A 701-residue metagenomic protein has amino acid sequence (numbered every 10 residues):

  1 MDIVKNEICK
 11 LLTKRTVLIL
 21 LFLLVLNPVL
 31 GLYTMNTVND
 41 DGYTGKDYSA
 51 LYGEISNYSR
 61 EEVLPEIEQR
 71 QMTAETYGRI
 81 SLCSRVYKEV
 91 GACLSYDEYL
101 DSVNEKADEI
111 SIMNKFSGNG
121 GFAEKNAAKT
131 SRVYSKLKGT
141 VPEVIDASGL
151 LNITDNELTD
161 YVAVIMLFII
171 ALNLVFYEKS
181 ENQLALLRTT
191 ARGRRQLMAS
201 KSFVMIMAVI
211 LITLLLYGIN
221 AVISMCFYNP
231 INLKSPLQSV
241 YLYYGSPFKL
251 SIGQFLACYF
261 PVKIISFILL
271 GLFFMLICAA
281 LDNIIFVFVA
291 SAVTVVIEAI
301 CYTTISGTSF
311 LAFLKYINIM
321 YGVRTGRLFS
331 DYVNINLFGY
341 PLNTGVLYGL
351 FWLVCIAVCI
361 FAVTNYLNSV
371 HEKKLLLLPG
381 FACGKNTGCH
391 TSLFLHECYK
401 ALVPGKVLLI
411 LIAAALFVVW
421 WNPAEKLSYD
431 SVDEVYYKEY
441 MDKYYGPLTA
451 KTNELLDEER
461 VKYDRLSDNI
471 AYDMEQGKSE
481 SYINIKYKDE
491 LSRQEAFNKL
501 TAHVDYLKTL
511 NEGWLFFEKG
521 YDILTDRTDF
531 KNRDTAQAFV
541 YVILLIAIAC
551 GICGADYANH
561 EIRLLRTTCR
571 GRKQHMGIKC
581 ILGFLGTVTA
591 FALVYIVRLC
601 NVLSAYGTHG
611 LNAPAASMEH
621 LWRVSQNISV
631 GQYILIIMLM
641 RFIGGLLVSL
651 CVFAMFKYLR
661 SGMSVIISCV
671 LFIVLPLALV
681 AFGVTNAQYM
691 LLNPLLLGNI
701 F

Functional and structural regions predicted by a protein language model:
M1-L12, L187, H390-L402: A short amphipathic helical element positioned immediately N-terminal to and/or at the very start of a transmembrane
I8-L23, I284-F286, C398-A413, G662-M663: Membrane-interface helix starts
T16, G193-R194, N283-F288, G571-R572 (+1 more regions): Membrane-helix interface segments
V17, G31, S266-F274, V295 (+5 more regions): Alpha-helical transmembrane segments of multi-pass membrane transporters/translocases
V17, L23-Q71, A107-I110, N114 (+10 more regions): Secretory targeting signals
F22-L24, I285-E298, L411-F417, M663-P676: Central hydrophobic cores of alpha-helical transmembrane segments in multi-pass integral membrane proteins
A171-L186, T190, R194, A549-L564 (+1 more regions): Transmembrane helix boundary and interhelical loop/hinge segments in multi-pass membrane proteins
A221, M225-C226, L233, Q238-S239 (+2 more regions): Hydrophobic alpha-helical segments
